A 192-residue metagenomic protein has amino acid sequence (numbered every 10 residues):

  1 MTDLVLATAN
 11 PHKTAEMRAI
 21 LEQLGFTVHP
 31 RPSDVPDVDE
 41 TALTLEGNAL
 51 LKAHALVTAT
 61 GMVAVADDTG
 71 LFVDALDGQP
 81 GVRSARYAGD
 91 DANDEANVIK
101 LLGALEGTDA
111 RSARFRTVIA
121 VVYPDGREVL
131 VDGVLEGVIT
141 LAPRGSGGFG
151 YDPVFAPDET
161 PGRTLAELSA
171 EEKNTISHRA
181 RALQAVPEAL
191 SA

Functional and structural regions predicted by a protein language model:
T2-V5, H12-A192: Anionic-ligand binding patches
